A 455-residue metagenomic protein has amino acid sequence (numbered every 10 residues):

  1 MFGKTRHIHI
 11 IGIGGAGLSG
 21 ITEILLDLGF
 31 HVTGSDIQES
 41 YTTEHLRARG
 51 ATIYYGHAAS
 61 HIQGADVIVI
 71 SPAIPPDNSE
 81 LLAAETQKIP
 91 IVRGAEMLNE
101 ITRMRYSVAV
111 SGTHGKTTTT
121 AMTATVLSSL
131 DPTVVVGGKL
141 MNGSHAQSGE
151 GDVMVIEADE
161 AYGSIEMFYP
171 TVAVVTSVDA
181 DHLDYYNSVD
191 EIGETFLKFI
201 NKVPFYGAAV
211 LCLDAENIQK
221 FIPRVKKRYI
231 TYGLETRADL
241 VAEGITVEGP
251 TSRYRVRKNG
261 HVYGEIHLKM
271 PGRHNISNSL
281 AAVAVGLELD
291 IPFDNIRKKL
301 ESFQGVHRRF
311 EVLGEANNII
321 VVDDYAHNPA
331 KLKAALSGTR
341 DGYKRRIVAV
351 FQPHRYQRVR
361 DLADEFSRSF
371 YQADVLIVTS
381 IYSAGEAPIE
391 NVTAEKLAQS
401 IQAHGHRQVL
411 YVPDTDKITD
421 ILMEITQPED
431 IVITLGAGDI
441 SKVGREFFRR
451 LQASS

Functional and structural regions predicted by a protein language model:
M1-M97, A238-E243, Y263, P271 (+1 more regions): N-terminal leader/targeting and accessory segments in enzymes
F2-H9, G17-L18, E23-L28, G249-P250 (+3 more regions): Nucleotide phosphate-binding/pyrophosphate-handling subdomain across enzymes that bind or process nucleotide phosphates
K4, I24-F30, R47, H61 (+5 more regions): Phosphate-binding loop of NTP-binding sites
F30-I37, A209-L213, A349-Q352, D374-S383: Short internal beta-strands
S35-D36, Y54-H57, V92-N99, V135-G138 (+5 more regions): Beta-strand->loop->alpha-helix junctions that form or flank phosphate-binding loops in nucleotide-handling enzymes
I62-V67, D152, P428-D430: Short acidic/histidine-rich motifs immediately flanking catalytic phosphotransfer sites in two-component signaling
S367-P428: C-terminal helical cap/extension that packs against the catalytic core of soluble nucleotide-cofactor enzymes
